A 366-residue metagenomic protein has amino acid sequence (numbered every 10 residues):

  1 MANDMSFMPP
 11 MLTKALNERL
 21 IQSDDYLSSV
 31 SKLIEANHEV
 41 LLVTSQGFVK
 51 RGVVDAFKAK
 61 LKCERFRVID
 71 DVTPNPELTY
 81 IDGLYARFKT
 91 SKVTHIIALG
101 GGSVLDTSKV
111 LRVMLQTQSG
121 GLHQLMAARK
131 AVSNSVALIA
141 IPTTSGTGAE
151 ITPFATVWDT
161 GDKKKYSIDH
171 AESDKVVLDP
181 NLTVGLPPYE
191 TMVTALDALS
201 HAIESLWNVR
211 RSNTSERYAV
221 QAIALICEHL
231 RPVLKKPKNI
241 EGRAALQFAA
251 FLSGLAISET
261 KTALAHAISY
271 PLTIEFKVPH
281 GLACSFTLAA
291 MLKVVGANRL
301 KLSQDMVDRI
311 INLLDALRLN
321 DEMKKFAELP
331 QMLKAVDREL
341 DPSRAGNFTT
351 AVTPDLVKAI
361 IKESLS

Functional and structural regions predicted by a protein language model:
M1-H95: ATP/NTP phosphate-donor binding region
E18, T117-R211, N298: A glycine/threonine-rich phosphate-anchoring loop and its flanking beta-alpha core in nucleotide/phosphate-binding
Y26-L27, K50-V53, L78, S103-S108 (+2 more regions): Short glycine/serine/threonine-rich phosphate/pyrophosphate-binding segments that cradle anionic phosphate groups
Y85, V104-Q118, I151-T156: Short Gly/Thr/Asp-enriched flexible loops that form oxyanion-binding sites at enzyme active sites
V93-K109, T143-A149, E275-V278: Glycine/serine-rich anion-binding loops at beta->alpha junctions that coordinate negatively charged ligand groups
S205-L313: Active-site segments that bind and position negatively charged phosphate/pyrophosphate groups
L302-S366: C-terminal charged capping/lid subdomain of soluble metabolic enzymes
